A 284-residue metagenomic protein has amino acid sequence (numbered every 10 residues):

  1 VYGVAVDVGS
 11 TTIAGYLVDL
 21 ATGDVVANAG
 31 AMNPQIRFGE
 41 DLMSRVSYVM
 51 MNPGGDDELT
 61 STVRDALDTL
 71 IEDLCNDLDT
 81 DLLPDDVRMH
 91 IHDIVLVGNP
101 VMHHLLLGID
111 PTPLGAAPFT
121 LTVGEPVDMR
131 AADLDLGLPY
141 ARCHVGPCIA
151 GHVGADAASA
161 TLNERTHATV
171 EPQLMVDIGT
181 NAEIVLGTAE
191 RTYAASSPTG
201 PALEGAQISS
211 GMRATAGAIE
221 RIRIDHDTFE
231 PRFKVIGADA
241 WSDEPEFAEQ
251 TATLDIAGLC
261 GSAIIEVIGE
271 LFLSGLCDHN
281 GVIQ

Functional and structural regions predicted by a protein language model:
V1-A5, S10, T22, L59-R88 (+3 more regions): Nucleotide/phosphate-binding catalytic cleft detector across ATP-hydrolyzing and phosphate-transferring enzymes
Y2, T12, Y16, N280-Q284: Non-catalytic terminal/interface segments that mediate subunit docking, oligomerization, and allosteric communication
S10, G15-L17, G23-M43, P113-P126 (+2 more regions): Glycine-rich phosphate-binding loop of actin/hexokinase-like ATP-binding domains
R37-F38, L82, P111, I283: Residue-level detector of alpha-helical recognition elements and their boundaries
D41-D56, L136-V145, A248: Gly-rich Lys/Arg/Thr-decorated short loops/hinges at beta-loop-alpha junctions or inter-strand turns that position
P53-C75, D79, H92, D239-I265 (+1 more regions): N-terminal leader/propeptide and maturation segments of large enzyme subunits in energy/redox metabolism and hydrolases
